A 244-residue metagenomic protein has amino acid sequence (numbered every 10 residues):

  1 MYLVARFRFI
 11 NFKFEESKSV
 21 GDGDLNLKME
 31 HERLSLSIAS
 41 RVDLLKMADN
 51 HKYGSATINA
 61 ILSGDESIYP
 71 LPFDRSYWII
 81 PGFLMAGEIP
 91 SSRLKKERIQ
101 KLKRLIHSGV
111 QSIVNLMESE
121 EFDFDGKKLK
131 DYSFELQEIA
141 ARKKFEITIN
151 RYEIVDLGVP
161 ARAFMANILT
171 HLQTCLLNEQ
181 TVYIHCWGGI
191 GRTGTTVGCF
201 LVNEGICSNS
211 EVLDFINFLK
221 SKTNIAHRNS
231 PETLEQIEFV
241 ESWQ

Functional and structural regions predicted by a protein language model:
M1-G64, K144, L157-Q244: PTP/DSP superfamily signal
T57-I79: Short, compositionally biased "basic patch" segments
P72-D74, I80-T181, E204-E235: Cysteine-based protein phosphatase catalytic domain of the PTP/DSP
